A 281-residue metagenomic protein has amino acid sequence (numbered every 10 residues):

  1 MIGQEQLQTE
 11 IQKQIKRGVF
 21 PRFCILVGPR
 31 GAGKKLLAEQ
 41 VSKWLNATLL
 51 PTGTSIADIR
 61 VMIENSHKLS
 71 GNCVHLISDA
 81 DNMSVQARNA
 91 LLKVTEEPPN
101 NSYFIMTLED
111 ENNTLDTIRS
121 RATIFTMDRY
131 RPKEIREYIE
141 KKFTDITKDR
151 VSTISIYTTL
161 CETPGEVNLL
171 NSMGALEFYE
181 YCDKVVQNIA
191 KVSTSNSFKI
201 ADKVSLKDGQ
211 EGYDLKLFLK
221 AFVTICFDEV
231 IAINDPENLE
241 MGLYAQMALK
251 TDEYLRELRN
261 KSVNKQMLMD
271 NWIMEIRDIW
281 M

Functional and structural regions predicted by a protein language model:
M1-G33, L37-N46, D110-A221, I225 (+1 more regions): Charged, glycine-rich active-site and insertion segments that engage polyanionic ligands
M1-P99: Clamp-loader machinery-focused feature within the broader ASCE/P-loop NTPase space
I63-E64, M83, T107-L108, M241-A245: Short hydrophobic/aromatic-rich motifs at helix boundaries and adjacent loops
M83, E97-L115: Sensor-1/coupling segment of RecA-like P-loop NTPase cores
L91, N100-S102, I118-R121: AAA+/SF3 P-loop NTPase mechanochemical coupling elements
